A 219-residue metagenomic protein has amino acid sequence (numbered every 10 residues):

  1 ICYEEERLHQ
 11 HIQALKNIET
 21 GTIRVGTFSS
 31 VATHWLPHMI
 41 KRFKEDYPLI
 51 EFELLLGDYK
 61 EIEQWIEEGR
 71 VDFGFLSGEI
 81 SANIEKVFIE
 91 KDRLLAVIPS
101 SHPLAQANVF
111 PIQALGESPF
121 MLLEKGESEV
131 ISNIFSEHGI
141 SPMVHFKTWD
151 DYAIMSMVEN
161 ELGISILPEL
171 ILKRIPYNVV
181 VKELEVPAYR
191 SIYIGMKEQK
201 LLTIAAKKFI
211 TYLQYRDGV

Functional and structural regions predicted by a protein language model:
I1-A14, L95: Alpha-helical "hinge/linker" immediately C-terminal to small N-terminal DNA-binding modules
K16-N17, N83-L94, I98-F120: Flexible hinge/capping segments at coil-to-helix
K16-S81, T148: Central regulatory/effector-binding core of bacterial HTH transcription factors
T22-G26, G74, V97, M121 (+2 more regions): Short, well-ordered beta-strand segments
V31, W35, V180-V219: A late-sequence structural motif
D58-E63, E67-R70, S77, G126-V180: Hydrophobic hinge/microswitch elements
N83-F88, D92-R93, A107, Y152-Q199: Beta-alpha-beta core module
L104, S118-H138, L202-I210: Secondary-structure junction motif
